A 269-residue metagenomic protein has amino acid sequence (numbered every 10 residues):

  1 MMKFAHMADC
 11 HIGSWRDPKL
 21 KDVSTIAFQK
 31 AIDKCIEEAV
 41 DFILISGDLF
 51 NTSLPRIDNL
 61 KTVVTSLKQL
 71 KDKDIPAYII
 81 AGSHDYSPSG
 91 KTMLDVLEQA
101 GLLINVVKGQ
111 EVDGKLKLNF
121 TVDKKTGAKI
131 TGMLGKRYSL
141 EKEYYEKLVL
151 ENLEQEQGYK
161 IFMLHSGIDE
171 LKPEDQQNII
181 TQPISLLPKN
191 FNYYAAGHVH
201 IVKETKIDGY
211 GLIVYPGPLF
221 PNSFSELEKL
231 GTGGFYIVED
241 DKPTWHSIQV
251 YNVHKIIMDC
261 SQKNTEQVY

Functional and structural regions predicted by a protein language model:
M1-M2, Q29, E146-V149, P243-W245: A structural signal for the main folded, soluble domain(s) of proteins
M1-S66, D72: N-terminal active-site segment of His-dependent metallophosphoesterases
F4, A128-I130, P243: Conserved hydrophobic helix-helix packing surfaces used for dimerization/oligomerization
M7, M133, P216, H246-I248: Generic beta-structure capping elements
C10-I12, L49, G135, T205 (+1 more regions): Hydrophobic pocket-lining residues within nucleotide cofactor-binding pockets
R16-K19, V23, N51-T52, K129-L134 (+1 more regions): Acidic/glycine-enriched edge-of-secondary-structure segments
F42, P55-Q69, K73-E226, L230-T232 (+1 more regions): His/Asp/Glu-rich metal-coordinating catalytic cores of metallo-dependent phosphodiesterases/hydrolases acting on
P221-Y269: C-terminal functional module detector
